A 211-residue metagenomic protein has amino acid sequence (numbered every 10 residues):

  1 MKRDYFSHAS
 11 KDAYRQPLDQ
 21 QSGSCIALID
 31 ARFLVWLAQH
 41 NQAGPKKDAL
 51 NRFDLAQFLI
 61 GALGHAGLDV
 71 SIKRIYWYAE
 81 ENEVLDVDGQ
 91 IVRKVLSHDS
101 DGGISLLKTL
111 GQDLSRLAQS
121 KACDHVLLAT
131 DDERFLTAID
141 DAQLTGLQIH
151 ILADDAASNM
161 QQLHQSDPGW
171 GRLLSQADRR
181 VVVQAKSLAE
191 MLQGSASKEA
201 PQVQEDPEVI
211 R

Functional and structural regions predicted by a protein language model:
K2-G102, D155: Domain-level signal for Mg2+-assisted phosphodiester chemistry and nucleotide/NA-binding surfaces in nucleic-acid
N82-R211: Nuclease catalytic cores that cleave nucleic-acid phosphodiester bonds, predominantly acidic two-metal-ion
